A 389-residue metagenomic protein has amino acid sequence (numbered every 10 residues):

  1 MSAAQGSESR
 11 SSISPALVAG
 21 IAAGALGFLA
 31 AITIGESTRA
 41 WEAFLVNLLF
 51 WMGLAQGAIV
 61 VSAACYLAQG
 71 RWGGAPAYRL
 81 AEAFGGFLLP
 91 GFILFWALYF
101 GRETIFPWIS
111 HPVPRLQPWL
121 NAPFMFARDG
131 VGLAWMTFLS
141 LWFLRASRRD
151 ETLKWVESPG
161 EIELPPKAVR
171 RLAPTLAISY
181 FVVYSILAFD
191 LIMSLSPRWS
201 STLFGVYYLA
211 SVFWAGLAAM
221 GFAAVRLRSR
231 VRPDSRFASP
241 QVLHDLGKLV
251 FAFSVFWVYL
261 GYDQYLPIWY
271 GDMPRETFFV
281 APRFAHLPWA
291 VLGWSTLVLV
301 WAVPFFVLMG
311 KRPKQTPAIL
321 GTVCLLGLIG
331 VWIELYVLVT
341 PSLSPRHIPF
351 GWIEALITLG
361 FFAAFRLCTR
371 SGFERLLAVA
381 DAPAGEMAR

Functional and structural regions predicted by a protein language model:
S2-A55, I59, A363, T369-E374 (+2 more regions): N-terminal regions that are enriched for targeting/export leaders and immediately downstream pro/stem segments
R10-A31, W119-T296, P383-E386: Long, contiguous internal "core" modules enriched in hydrophobic/ aromatic residues
A31-R39, D190-R198, Y336-S344: Juxtamembrane "helix-exit" motif on the non-cytosolic side of transmembrane helices
W41, F50-V156, L176: Transmembrane-helix bundle segments that line or gate the permeation/cavity pathway in multi-pass membrane proteins
W41-L48, A77-R79, P197-L209, S344-L356: Non-cytosolic membrane-interface motifs at loop->transmembrane helix junctions
G53-A64, I93-L94, D129-L141, A210-V225 (+2 more regions): Hydrophobic cores of alpha-helical transmembrane segments in multi-pass inner/ER membrane proteins, independent
F204-Y208, R275-L297, T316, S342-S371: Membrane-interface transmembrane-helix boundary segments in multi-pass integral membrane proteins
A285-Y336: Extended, compositionally biased non-globular segments
